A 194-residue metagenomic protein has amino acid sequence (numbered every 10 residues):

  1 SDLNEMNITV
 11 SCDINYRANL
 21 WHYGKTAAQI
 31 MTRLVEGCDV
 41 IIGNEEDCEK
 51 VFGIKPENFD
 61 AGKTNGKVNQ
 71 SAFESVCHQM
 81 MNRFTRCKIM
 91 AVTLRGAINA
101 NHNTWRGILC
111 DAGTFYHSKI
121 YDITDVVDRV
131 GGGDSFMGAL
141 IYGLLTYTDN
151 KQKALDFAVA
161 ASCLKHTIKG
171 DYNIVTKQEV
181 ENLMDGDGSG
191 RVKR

Functional and structural regions predicted by a protein language model:
S1, T32, E74, H78 (+2 more regions): Generic alpha-helical structural signal
D2, I30, G37, R106 (+2 more regions): Residues within well-formed alpha-helices
D2-T9, F84-K88: A short helix->loop->beta-strand "cap" motif at the edges of active sites that frequently abuts
L3-N4, V35, Y121-T124: Short hydrophobic "helix-edge" motifs at membrane interfaces and signal-peptide entry regions
M6-N15, L20: Short beta-strand/loop segments at the ligand-binding rim of alpha/beta enzyme cores
C12-I14, G43, G133: Active-site flanking residues adjacent to catalytic metal/cofactor-binding acidic residues
L20-T114: Conserved phosphate/ATP/ADP-binding segment of small-molecule kinases
Y116-D187, R194: Conserved post-catalytic alpha-helical subdomain immediately downstream of the catalytic base and nucleotide-binding
